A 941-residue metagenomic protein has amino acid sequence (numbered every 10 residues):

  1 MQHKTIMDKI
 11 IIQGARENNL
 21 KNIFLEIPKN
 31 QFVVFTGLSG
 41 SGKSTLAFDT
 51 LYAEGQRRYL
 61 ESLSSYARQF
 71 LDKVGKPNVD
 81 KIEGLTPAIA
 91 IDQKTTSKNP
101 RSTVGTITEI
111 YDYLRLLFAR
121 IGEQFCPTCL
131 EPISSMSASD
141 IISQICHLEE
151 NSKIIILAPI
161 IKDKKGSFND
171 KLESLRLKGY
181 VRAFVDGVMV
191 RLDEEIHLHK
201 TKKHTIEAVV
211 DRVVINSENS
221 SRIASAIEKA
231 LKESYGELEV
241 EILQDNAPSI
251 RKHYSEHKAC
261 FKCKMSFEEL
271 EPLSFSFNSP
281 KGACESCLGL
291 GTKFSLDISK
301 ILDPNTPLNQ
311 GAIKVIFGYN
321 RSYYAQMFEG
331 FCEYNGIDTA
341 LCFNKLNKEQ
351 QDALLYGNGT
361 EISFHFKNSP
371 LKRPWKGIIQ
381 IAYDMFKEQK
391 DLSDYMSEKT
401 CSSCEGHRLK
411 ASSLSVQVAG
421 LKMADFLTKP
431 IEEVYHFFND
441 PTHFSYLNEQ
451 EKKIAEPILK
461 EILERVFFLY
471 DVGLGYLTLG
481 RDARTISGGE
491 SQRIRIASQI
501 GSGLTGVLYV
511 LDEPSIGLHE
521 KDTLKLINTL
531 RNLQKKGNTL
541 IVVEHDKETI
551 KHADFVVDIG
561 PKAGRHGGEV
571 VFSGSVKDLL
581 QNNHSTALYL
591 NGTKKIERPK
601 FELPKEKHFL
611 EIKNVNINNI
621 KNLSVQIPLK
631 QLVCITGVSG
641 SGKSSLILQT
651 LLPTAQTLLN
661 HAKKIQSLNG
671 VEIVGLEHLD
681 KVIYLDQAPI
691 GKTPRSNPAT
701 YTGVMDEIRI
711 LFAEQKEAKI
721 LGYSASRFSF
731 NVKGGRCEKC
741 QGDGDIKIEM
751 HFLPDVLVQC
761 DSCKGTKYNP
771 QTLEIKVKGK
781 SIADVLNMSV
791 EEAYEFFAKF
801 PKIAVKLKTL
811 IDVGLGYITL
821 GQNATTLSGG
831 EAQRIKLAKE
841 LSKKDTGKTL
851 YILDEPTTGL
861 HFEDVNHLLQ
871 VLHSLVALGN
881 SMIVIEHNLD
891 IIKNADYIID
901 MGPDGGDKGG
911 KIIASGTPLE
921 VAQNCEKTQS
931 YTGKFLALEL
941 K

Functional and structural regions predicted by a protein language model:
M1-K941: Conserved phosphate-binding elements of NTP-dependent enzyme cores
